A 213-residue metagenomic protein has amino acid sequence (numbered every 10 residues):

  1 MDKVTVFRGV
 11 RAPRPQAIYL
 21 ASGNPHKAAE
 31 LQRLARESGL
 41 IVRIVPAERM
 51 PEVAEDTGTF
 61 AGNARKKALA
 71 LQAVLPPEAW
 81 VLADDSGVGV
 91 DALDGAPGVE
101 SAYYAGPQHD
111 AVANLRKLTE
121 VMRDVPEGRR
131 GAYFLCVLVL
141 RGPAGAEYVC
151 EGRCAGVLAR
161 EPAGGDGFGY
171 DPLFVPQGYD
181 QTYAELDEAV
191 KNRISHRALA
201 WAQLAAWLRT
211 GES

Functional and structural regions predicted by a protein language model:
D2-Y19, P25-S213: Anionic-ligand binding patches
